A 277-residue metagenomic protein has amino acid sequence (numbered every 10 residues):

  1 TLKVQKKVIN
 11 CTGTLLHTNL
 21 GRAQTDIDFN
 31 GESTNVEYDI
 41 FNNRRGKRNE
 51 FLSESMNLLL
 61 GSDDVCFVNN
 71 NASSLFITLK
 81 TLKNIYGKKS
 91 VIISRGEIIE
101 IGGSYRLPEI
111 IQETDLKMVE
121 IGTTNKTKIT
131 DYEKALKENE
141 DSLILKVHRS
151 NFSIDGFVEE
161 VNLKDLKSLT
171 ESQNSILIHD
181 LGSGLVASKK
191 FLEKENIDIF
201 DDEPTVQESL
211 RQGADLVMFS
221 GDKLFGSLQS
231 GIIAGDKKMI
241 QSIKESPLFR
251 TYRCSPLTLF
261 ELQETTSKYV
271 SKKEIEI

Functional and structural regions predicted by a protein language model:
T1-K3, E140, I277: N-terminal charge/polar-biased segments
T1-N19, A23: Glycine-rich, N-terminal phosphate-binding loop and its surrounding beta-alpha-beta segment
L2-N10, V36-R45, D64-V65: Short, flexible active-site-proximal loops enriched in glycine and acidic residues
C11-T12, G21-N43: Glycine-rich phosphate-binding segment of PLP-dependent enzymes
L15-N19, P247, E276-I277: Charged, low-complexity surface segments at secondary-structure and domain boundaries
N43-Y269: Conserved PLP-enzyme active-site core in the AAT-like
Y269-I277: Structural signature of PLP-dependent enzymes
